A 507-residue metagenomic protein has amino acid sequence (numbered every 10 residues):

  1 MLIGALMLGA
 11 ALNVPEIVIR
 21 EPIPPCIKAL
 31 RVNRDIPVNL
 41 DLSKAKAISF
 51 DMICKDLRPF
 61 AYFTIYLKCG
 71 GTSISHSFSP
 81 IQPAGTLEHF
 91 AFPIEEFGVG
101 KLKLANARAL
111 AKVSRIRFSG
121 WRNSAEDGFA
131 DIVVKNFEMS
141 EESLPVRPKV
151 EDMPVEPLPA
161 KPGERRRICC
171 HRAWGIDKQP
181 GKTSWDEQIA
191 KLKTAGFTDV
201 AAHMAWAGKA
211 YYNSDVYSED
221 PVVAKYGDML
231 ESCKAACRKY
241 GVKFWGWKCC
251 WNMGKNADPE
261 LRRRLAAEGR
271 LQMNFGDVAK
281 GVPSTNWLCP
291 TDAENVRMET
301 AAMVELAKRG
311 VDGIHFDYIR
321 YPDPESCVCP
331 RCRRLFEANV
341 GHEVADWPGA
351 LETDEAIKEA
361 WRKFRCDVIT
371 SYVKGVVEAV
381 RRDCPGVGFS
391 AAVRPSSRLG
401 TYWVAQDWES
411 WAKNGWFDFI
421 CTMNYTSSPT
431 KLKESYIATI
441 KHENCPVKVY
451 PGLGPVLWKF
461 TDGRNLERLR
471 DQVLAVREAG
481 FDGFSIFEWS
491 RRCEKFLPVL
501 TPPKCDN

Functional and structural regions predicted by a protein language model:
I17-L104, W121, D127-A130: Extracellular ligand-binding interfaces
S119-L158: Extracellular polysaccharide-targeting segments
N123, A130-D131, S140, Q188-K191 (+1 more regions): Polysaccharide-binding and catalytic clefts of secreted carbohydrate-active enzymes
P159-K182, L230, G246, W251-R309: Active-site-adjacent "subsite" loops/lids of carbohydrate-active enzymes
R167-P180, N213-G227, V282-R297, I357-I369 (+2 more regions): The substrate-binding groove and active-site-proximal loops of carbohydrate-active enzymes, especially glycoside
T183-K209, R309-G313, W416-F419, E478-F484: Catalytic domains of carbohydrate-active enzymes, especially glycoside hydrolases
I189, W206-C249, W361-D383: Aromatic-lined substrate-binding rim segments of carbohydrate-active enzymes
W416-L432, A438-T439, C445-N507: Substrate-binding cleft of secreted/luminal carbohydrate-active enzymes
